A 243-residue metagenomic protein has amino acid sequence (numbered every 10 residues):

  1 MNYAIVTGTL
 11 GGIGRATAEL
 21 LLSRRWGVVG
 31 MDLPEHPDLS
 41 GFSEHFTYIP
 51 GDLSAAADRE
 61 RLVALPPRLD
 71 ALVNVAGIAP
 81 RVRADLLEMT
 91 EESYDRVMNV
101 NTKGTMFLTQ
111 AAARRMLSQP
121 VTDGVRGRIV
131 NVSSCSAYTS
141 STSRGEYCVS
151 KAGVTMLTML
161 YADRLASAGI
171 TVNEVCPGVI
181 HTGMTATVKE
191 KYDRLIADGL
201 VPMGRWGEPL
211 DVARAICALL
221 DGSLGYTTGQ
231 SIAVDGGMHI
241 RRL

Functional and structural regions predicted by a protein language model:
R83-L86, T90-D95, A197: Substrate-binding pocket helix/loop in short-chain dehydrogenase/reductase
T109, S150-G153: Active-site helix of classical SDR
T109-Q110, M159: A short, exposed helix-loop element centered on a Lys and neighboring polar residues
R114, A162-R164: Alpha-helical segment proximal to the catalytic Tyr-Lys
S134: Residue(s) in the substrate-gating loop at a strand-loop-helix junction that position the organic substrate next
A166, T171, T227-G229: Short, small/polar-rich loop/turn modules that mediate ligand/substrate recognition or access, typified
G199, C217, L224, T228-L243: Short C-terminal tail/terminal secondary-structure segment of NAD(P)H-dependent dehydrogenase/reductase domains
